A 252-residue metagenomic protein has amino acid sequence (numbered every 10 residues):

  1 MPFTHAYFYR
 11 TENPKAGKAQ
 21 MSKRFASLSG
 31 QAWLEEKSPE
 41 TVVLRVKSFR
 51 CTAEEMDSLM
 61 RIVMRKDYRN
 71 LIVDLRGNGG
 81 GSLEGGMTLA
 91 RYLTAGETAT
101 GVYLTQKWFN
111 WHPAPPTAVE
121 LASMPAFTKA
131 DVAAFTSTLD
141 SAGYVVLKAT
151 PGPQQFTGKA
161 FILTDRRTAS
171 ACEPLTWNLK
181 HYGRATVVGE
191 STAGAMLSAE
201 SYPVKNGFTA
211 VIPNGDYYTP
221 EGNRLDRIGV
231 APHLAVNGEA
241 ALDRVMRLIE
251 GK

Functional and structural regions predicted by a protein language model:
M1-S123, F127, K159, M196-P203 (+3 more regions): Flexible, low-complexity junctional segments that flank or bridge functional domains
E84-L248: Conserved acidic, small-residue-rich alpha-beta core segments centered on
